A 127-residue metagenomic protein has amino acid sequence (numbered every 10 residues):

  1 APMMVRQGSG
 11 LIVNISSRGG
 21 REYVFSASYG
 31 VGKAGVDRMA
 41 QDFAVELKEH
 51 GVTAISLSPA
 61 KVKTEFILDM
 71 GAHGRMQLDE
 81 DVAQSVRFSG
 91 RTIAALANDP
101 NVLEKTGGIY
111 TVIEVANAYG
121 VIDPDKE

Functional and structural regions predicted by a protein language model:
A1, A40-Q41, G90-I93: Short-chain dehydrogenase/reductase
M3-M4, F66: Methionine-biased hydrophobic packing positions in alpha-helices, especially within tandem helical repeat solenoids
M4, L47, L96, P100: Hydrophobic pocket-lining residues that define ligand/cofactor binding sites across diverse proteins
V5-R6, L11-E49, K61-V62: Catalytic loop of short-chain dehydrogenase/reductase
L11-S17, T53-S58, T106, T111: Structural signature of the Rossmann-like NAD(P)-dependent dehydrogenase/reductase core
R21, G30, D69-L78: Short glycine/proline- and charge-enriched loop/turn segments that cap or connect secondary-structure elements
V52, K61-G71: Short beta-loop-alpha junction of Rossmann-like oxidoreductase domains
S56, M76-E127: C-terminal helical subdomain
